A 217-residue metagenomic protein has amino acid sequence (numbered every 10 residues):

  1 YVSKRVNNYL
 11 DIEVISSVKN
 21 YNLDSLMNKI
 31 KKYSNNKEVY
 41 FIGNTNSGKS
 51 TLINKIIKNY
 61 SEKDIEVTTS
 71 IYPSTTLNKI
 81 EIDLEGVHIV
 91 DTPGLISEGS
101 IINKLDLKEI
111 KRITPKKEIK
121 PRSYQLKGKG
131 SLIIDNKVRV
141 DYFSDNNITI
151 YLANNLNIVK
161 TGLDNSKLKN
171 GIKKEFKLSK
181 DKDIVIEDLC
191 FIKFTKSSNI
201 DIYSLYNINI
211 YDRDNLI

Functional and structural regions predicted by a protein language model:
Y1-E66: Canonical P-loop GTPase G-domain recognition
D11, K63-I217: Helix-rich effector regions associated with P-loop NTPase G domains
